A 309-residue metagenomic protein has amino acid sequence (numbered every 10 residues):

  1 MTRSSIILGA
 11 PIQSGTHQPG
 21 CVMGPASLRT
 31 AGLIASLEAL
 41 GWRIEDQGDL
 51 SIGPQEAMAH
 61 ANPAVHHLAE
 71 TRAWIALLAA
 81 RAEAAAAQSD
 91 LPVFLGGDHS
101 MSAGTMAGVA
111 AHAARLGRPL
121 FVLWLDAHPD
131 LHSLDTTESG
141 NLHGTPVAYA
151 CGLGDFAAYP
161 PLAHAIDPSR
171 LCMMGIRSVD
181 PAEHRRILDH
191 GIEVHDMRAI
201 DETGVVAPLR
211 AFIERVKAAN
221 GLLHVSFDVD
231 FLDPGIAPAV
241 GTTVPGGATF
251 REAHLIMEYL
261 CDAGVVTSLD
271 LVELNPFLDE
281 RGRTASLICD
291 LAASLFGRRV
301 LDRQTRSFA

Functional and structural regions predicted by a protein language model:
T2-I12, Q18-V93, M101, T105 (+2 more regions): Catalytic cores of soluble, metal-dependent hydrolases
I12, D98-H99, A127, I176-R177 (+1 more regions): Active-site metal-binding loops of divalent metal-dependent hydrolases
L91-P160, R170, A263: Active-site histidine-anchored catalytic micro-motif
H132, V179-P181, P276-L278: Active-site environment of divalent metal-dependent phosphoester hydrolases
A165, S169-P181: An alpha-beta-alpha
A165-S169, I187-D189, A218-N220: Short gly/pro-enriched beta-turn/loop segments at secondary-structure junctions
V179-D189: Short, glycine/polar-rich helix-capping loops at beta-to-alpha or helix-loop-helix junctions that flank or form
